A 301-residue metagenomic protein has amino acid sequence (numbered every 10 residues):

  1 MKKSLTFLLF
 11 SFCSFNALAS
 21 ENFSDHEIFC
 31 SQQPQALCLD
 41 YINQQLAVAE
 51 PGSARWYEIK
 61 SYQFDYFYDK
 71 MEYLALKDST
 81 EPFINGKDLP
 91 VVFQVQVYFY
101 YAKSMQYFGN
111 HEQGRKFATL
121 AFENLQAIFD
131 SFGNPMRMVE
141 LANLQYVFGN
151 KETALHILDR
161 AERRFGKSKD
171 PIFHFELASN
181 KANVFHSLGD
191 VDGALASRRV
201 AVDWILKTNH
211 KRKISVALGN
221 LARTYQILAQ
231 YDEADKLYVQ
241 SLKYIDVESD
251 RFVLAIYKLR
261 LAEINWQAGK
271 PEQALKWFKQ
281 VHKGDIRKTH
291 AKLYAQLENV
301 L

Functional and structural regions predicted by a protein language model:
S14-D78, D88-Q96: N-terminal leader/linker segments that initiate helical-solenoid repeat arrays
A47-A49, F67, I84-K87, M105 (+11 more regions): Eukaryotic all-alpha helical interaction scaffolds
A49-G52, K87-P90, A127-D130, G166-D170 (+3 more regions): Short coil/turn linkers that connect adjacent helices within long alpha-helical scaffolds, especially alpha-solenoid
S61-D69, Q96-Y107, M136-V147, I172-S187 (+2 more regions): Conserved alpha-helical positions within TPR/SEL1-like repeat arrays
